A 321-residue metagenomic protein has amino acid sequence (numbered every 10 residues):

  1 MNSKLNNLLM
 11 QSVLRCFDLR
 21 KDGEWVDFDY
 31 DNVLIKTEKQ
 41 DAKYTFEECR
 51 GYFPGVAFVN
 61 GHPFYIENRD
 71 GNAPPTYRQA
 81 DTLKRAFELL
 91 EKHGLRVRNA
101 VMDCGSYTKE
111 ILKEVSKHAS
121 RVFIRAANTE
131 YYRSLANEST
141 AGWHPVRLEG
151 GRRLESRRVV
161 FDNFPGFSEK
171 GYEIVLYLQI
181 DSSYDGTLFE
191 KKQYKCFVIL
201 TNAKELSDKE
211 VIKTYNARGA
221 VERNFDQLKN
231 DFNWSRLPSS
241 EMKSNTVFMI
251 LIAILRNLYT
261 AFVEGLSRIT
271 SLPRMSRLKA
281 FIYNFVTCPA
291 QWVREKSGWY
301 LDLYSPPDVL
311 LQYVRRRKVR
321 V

Functional and structural regions predicted by a protein language model:
M1-V56: Active-site-proximal, Lys/Arg-enriched surface segment that forms a nucleic-acid-binding/basic interface patch
V26-L34, G61, V97-S106, V122 (+4 more regions): Short, conserved catalytic/metal-binding motifs centered on acidic residues
T45-H93: Electropositive, glycine- and tryptophan-enriched low-complexity nucleic-acid-binding patches
A73-S134: Domain-level cores of phosphate- or acyl-group-handling catalytic modules
K113, H118-R223, Q227-N230, R317-V321: An anionic, glycine-rich sequence signature occurring as long contiguous blocks
K204, N216-A220, D226-N233, L237 (+2 more regions): Hydrophobic alpha-helix feature that most strongly marks membrane-spanning transmembrane helices and their immediate
D208-Y215, D231-V247, V263-S276, K296-S297: Short, solvent-exposed helix-loop connector elements
L255-V321: A short, flexible helix-boundary coil/loop motif
